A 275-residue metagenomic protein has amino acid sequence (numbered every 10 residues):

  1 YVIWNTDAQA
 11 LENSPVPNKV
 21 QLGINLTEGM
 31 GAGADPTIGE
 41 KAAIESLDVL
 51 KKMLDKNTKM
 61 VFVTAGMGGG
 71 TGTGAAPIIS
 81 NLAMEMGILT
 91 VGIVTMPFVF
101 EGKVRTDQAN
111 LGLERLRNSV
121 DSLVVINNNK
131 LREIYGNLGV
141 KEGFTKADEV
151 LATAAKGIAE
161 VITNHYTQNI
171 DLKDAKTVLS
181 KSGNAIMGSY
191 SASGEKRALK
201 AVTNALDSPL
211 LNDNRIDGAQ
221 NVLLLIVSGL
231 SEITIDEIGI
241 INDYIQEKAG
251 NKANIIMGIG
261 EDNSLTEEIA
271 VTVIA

Functional and structural regions predicted by a protein language model:
Y1-A275: Tubulin/FtsZ superfamily GTPase core signature
